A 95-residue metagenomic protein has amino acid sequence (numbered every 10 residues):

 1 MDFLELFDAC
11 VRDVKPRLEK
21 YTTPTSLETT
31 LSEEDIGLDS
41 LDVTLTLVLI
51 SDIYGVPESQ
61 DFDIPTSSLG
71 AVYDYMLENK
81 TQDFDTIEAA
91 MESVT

Functional and structural regions predicted by a protein language model:
M1-T95: Phosphopantetheine-dependent thiolation modules in NRPS/PKS and related acyl-activating systems
